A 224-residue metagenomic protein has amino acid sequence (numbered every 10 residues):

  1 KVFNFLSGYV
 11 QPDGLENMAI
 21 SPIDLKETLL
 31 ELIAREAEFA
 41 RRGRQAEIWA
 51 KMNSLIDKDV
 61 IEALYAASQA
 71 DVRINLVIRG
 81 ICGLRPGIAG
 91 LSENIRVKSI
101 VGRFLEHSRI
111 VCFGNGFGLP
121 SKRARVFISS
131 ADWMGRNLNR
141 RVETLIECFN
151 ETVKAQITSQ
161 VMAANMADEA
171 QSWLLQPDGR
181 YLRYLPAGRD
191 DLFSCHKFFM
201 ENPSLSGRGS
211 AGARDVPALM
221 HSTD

Functional and structural regions predicted by a protein language model:
K1-N17: Metal-dependent catalytic core segments for phosphate chemistry
Y9-G14, P22-D224: PLD/PLD-like phosphodiesterase catalytic module centered on the HKD motif
